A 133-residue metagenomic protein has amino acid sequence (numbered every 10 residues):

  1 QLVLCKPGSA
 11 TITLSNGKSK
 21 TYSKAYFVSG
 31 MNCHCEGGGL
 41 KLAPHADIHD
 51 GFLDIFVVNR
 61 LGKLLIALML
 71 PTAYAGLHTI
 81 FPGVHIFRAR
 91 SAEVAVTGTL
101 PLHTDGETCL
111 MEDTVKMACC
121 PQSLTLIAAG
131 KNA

Functional and structural regions predicted by a protein language model:
Q1-A133: Long C-terminal subdomains/extensions of small-metabolite kinases
